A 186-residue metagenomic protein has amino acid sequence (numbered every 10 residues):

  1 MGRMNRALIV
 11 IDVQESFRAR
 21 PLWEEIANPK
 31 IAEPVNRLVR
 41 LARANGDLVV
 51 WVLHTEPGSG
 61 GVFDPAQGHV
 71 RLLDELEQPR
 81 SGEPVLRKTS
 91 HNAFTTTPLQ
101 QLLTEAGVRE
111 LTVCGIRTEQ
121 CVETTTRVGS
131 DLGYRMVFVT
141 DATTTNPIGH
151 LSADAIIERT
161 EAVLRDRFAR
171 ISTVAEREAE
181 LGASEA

Functional and structural regions predicted by a protein language model:
M1-A7, E33-A44, V62-A186: Active-site-adjacent betaalpha module
I9-Q14: N-terminal nucleotide-binding beta1-loop-alpha1 segment
S16-R20: Short acidic, Gly/Ser-rich segments with clustered Asp/Glu that frequently serve as metal-coordination loops in enzyme
P21-N28, G60-F63: Short glycine-enriched, charge-decorated loop/helix-capping segments at active-site entrances that position
I31-A32, H54: N-terminal short leaders/motifs
A42-P57: Von Willebrand factor
